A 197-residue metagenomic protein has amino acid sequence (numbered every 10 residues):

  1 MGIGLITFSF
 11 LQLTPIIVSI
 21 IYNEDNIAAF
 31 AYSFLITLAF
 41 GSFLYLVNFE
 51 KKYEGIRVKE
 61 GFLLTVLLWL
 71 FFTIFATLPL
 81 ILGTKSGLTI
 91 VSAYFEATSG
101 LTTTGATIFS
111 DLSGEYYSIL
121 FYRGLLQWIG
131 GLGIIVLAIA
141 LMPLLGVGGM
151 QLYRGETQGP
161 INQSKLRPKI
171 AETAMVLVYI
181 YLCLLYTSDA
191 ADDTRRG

Functional and structural regions predicted by a protein language model:
M1-S92: N-terminal alpha-helical transmembrane segments of multi-pass membrane transport and channel/translocase proteins
G2, L11, P15, F75-G130 (+1 more regions): P-loop potassium selectivity filter motif centered on the GYG triad
E50, E54, S86, I90 (+2 more regions): Juxtamembrane loop-helix boundary motifs flanking transmembrane segments in multi-pass membrane proteins
L68-A76, I135, V176-L185: Hydrophobic alpha-helical transmembrane segments in multi-pass membrane proteins
L126-G148: Transmembrane alpha-helical segments in integral membrane proteins
V147-K169: Juxtamembrane inter-helical linkers in multi-pass membrane proteins
S164-I180: Loop-to-transmembrane boundary segments
Y186-G197: Single conserved hydrophobic/aromatic residue that forms the stacking wall/gate of nucleotide- or nucleobase-binding
